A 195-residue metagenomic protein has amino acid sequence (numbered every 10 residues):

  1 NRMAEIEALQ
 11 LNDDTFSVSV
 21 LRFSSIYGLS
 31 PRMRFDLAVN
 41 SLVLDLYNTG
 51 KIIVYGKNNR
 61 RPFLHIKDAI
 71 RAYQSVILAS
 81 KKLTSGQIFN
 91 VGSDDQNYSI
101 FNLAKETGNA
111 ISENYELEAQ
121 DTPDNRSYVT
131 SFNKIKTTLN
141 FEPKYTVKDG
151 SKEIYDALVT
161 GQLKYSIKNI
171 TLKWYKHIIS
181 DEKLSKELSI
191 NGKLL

Functional and structural regions predicted by a protein language model:
N1, F35, V39, I100 (+1 more regions): Conserved donor sugar-nucleotide recognition element shared by glycan-biosynthetic enzymes
N1-R22, Y47-N48: Active-site Tyr-X1-5-Lys
M3-L11, L42, L103, T107: Hydrophobic alpha-helix immediately C-terminal to the catalytic Tyr-X-X-X-Lys motif of short-chain
L11, L29-S30, T138: Residues that scaffold the ATP/ADP-binding catalytic core of kinase and kinase-like folds
T15-F16, P31, G108-E113: Proline-centered turn/helix-capping motifs that create local helix->coil transitions or kinks
F16-L37: Flexible, glycine-rich beta-alpha linker
V43-L44, S80: Short secondary-structure boundary/capping segments
G50, V54-L195: C-terminal substrate-binding subdomain of Rossmann-fold SDR/epimerase-dehydratase oxidoreductases
